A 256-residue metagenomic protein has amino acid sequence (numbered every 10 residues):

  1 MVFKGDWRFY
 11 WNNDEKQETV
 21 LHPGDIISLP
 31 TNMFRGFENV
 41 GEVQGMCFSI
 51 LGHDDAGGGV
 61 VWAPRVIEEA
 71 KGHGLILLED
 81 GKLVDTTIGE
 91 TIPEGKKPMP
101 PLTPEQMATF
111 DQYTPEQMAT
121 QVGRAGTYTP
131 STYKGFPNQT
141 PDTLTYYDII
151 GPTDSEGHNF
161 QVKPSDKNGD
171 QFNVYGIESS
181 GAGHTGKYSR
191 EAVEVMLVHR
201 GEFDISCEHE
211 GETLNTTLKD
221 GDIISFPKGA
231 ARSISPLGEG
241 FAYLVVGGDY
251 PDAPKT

Functional and structural regions predicted by a protein language model:
M1-P23, P30-M33, S189-D220: A short beta-strand-loop-beta hairpin characteristic of the jelly-roll/cupin
K4, N32-F34, E42, A182 (+4 more regions): A generic structural motif
G24, P30-N32, S179-H184, D220-G221 (+1 more regions): Tight coil/turn sites that cap or link beta-strands
F34-Q121, A231-T256: Double-stranded beta-helix
E38-N39, S179, H184-T185, L197-V198 (+3 more regions): Long compositionally biased, domain-poor regions of proteins
L77-E178: A short, N-terminal "cap"/entry segment at the start of jelly-roll beta-barrel domains of the cupin/DSBH fold
H158, N173-E191, K228-G229: Conserved short histidine dyad/triad with adjacent acidic residue
